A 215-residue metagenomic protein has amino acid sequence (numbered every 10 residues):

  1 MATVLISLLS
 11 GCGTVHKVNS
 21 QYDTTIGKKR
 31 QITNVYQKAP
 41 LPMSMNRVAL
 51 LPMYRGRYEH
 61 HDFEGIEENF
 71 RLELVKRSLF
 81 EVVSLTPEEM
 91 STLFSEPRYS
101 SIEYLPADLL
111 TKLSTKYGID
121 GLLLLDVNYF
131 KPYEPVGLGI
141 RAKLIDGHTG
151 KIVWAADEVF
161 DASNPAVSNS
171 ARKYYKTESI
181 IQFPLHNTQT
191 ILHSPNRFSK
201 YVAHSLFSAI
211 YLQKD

Functional and structural regions predicted by a protein language model:
M1-C12: Sec-dependent bacterial lipoprotein signal peptides
C12-S44, L109, L113-K116, P135 (+1 more regions): C-terminal/domain-edge helix-coil "capping" segments
S44-P52, R57-L122, S205-Q213: N-terminal segment of the mature soluble domain
Y54, N128, H148: Anionic group-transfer/hydrolysis microenvironments
R57-H61, Y129-V136: Solvent-exposed loop/turn segments connecting transmembrane beta-strands in outer-membrane beta-barrel proteins
L122, G137-G139: Broad gene-expression machinery/nucleic-acid interaction feature
L123-V127: Transmembrane beta-strand segments that form the barrel wall of outer-membrane beta-barrel proteins
A142-L144: Generic short beta-strand
